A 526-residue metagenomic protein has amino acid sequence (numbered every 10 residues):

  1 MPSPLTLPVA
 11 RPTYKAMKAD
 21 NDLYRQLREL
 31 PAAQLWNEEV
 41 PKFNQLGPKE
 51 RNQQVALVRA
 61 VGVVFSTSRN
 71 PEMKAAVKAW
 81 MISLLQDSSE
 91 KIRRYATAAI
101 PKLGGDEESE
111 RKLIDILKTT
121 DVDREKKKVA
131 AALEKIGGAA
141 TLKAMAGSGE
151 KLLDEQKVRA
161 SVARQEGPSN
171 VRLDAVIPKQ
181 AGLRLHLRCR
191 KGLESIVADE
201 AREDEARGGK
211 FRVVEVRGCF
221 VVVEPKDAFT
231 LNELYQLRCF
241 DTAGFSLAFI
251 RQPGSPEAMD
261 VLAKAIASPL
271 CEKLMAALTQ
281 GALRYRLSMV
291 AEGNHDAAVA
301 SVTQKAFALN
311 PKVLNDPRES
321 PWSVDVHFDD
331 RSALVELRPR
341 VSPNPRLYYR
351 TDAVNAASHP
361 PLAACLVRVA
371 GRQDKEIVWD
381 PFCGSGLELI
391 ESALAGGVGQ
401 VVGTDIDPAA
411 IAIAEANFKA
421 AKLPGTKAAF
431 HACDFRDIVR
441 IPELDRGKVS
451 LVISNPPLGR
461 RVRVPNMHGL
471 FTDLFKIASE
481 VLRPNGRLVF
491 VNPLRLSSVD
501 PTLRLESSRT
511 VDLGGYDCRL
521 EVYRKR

Functional and structural regions predicted by a protein language model:
M1-V9: Intrinsic disorder/low-complexity segments
L7, Y14-R207, P321, D329-R526: Class I S-adenosyl-L-methionine-dependent methyltransferase catalytic core
N170-P317: Non-catalytic nucleic-acid substrate-recognition regions in nucleic-acid-modifying enzymes
R212, S323-D325: Short, surface-exposed charged micro-motifs
E224, S288-V290, H327-R331, P493: Short loop/turn motifs enriched for small/polar and acidic residues
